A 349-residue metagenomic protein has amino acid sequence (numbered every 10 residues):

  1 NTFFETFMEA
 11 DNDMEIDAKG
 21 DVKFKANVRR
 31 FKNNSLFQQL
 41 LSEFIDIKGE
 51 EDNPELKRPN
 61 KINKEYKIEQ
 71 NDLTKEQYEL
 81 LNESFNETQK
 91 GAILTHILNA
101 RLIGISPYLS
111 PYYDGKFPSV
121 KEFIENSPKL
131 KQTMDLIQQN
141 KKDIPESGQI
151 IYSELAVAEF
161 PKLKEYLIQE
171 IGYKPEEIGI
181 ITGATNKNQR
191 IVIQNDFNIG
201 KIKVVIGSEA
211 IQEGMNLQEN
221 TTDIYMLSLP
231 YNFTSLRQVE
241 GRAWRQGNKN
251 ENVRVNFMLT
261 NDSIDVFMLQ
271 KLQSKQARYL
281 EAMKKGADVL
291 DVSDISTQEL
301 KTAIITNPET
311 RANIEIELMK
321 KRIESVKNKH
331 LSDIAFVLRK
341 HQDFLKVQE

Functional and structural regions predicted by a protein language model:
N1-G115, S119-E122, D135-Q139, I144 (+3 more regions): Inter-lobe coupling linker of SF2 helicases/translocases
K90-H96, I144-L163: Conserved strand-helix element at the start of the C-terminal RecA-like helicase core
N126-K129: N-terminal pre-P-loop "Q-motif" helix
Q138, G148-I150, K162, Y166 (+2 more regions): C-terminal accessory regions of helicase/translocase ATPases
E154-I180: Conserved helicase motor "Helicase C" RecA-like lobe of SF1/SF2 P-loop NTPases
P175-S208: Conserved helicase ATPase core of P-loop NTP-dependent helicases/translocases
N216-L229, V253-F257: A short beta-strand element within the Helicase C-terminal
N232-N250: Conserved SF2 helicase motif VI
